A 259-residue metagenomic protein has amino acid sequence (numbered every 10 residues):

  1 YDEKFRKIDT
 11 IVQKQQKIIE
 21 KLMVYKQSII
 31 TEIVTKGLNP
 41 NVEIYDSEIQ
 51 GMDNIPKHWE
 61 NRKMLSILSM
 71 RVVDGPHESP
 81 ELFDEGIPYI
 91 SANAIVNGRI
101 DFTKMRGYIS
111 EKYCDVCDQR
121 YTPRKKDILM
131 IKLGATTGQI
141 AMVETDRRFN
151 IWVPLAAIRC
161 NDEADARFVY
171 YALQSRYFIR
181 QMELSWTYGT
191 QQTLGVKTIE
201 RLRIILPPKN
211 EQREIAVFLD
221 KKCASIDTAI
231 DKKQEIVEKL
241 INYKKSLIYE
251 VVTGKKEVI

Functional and structural regions predicted by a protein language model:
Y1-N41, I205-I259: Amphipathic alpha-helical coiled-coil/heptad-repeat segments
V34, L38, I95, I100 (+1 more regions): Hydrophobic pocket-lining residues within nucleotide cofactor-binding pockets
E43-S47, P76-E85, K104-M105, L184-W186: Short coil/turn segments at secondary-structure boundaries
Y45-D46, Y89-N93, M105-C114: Short, structured beta-strand/loop micro-motifs enriched in basic residues and often containing a Trp
S47-D74, R201, I205-K209, R213: Non-catalytic DNA-recognition/assembly elements of restriction-modification systems
E60-D101, D115-D118, T137: Low-complexity, Lys/Gly-biased intrinsically disordered segments
S91-A92, E111-Q174: A short beta-sheet element
K132-L133, R148-A156, R167, T187-R213: A short glycine-rich beta-alpha junction/loop motif
